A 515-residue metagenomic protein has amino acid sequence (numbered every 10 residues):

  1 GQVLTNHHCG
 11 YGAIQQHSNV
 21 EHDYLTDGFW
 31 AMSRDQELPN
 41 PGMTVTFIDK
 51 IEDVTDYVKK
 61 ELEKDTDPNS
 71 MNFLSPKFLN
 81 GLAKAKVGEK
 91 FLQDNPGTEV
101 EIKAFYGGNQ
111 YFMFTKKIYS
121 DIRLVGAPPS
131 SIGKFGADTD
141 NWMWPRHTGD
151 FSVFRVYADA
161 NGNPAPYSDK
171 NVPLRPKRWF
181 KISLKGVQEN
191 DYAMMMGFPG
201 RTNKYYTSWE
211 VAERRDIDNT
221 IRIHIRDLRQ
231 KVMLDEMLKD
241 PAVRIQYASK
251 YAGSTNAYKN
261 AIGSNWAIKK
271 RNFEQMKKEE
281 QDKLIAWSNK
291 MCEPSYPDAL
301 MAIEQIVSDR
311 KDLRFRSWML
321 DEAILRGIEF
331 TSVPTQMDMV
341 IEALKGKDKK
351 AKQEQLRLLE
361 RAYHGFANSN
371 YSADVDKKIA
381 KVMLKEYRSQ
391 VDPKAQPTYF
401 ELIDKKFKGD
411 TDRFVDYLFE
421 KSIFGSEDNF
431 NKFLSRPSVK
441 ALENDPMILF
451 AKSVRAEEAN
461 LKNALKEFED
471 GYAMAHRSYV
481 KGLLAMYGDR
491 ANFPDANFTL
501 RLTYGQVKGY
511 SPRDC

Functional and structural regions predicted by a protein language model:
Q2-C515: Terminal presequence/propeptide segments associated with secretion/organelle targeting and zymogen/polyprotein
